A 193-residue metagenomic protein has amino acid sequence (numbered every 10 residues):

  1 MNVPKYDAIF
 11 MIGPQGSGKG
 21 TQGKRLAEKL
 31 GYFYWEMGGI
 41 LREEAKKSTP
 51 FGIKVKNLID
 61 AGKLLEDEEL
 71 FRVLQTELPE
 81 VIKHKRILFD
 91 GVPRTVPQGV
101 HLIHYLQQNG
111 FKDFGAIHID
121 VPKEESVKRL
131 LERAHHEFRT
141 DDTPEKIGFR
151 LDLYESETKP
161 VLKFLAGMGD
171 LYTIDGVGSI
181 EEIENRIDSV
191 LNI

Functional and structural regions predicted by a protein language model:
M1-I193: Glycine-rich phosphate-binding loop of ATP-dependent small-molecule kinases
